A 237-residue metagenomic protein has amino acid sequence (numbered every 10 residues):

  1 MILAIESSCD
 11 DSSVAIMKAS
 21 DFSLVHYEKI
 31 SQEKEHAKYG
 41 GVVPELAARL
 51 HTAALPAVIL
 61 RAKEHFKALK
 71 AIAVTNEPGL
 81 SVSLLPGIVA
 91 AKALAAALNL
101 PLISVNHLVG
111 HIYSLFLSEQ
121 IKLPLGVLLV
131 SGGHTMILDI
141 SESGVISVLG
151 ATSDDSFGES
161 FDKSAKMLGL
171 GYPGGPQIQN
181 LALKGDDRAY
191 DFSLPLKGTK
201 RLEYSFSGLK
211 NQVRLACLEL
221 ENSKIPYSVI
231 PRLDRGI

Functional and structural regions predicted by a protein language model:
I2, S7-S8, A15-M17, F22-Y27 (+3 more regions): A short helix-loop
I2-A68, V74-P78, H107, H111: N-terminal beta-alpha supersecondary unit
H65-A68, A90-V109: Nucleotide and nucleotide-moiety/phosphate-recognizing core
V74-L100: Short Gly/Thr/Asp-enriched flexible loops that form oxyanion-binding sites at enzyme active sites
P86, L102-V109, L128-V130, D155: Active-site nucleophile and cofactor-binding loops and adjacent substrate-binding regions of central metabolic enzymes
V105-G126: Conserved phosphate-binding catalytic cores of ATP/NTP-utilizing and phosphoryl-transfer enzymes
R235-G236: A cross-taxon signal for low-complexity, glycine/charged-rich
